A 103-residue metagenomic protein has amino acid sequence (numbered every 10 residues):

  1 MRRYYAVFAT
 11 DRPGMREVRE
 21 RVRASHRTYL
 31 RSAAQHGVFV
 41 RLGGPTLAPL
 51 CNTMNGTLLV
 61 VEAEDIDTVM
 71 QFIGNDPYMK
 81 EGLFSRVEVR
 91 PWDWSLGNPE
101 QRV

Functional and structural regions predicted by a protein language model:
M1-V103: Conserved, structured core segments of small domains
